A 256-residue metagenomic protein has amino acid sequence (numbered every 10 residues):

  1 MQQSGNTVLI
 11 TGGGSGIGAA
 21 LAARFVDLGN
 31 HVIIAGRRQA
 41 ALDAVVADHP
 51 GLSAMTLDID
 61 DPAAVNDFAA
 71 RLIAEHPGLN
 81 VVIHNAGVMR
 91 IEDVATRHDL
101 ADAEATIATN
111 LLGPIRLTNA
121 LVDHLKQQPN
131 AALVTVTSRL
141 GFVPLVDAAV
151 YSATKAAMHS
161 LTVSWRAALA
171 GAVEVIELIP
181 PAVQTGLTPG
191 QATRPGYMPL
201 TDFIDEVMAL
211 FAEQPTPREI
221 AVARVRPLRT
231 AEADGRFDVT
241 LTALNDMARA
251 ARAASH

Functional and structural regions predicted by a protein language model:
G12-G16: Conserved glycine-rich cofactor-binding loop
L28-A44: Conserved glycine-rich Rossmann-like NAD(P)H-binding loop of the short-chain dehydrogenase/reductase
T56-F68, L100: The beta1-alpha1 cofactor-binding region of Rossmann-like NAD(H)/NADP(H)-dependent oxidoreductases
N66, M89-E104, D147-V150: Conserved mid-core segment of classical short-chain dehydrogenase/reductases
T118, T154: Active-site helix of classical SDR
S138: Residue(s) in the substrate-gating loop at a strand-loop-helix junction that position the organic substrate next
S160, S164-R224, D234: SDR active-site lid
